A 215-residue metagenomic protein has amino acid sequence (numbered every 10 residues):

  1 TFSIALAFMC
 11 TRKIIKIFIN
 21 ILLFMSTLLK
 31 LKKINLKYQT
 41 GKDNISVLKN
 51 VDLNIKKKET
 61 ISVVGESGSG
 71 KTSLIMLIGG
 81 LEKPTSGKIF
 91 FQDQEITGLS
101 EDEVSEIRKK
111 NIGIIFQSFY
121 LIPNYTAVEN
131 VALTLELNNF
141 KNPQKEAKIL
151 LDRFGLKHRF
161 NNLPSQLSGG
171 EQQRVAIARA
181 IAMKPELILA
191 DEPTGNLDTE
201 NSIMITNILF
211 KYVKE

Functional and structural regions predicted by a protein language model:
V64-E66: The feature captures the beta-strand-to-loop junction immediately N-terminal to the Walker
G79: Helix-to-loop junction immediately C-terminal to a conserved catalytic motif
G87-E95: Conserved ABC transporter NBD signature motif
K109, N162-S165, M183, K214: Conserved signature/switch motifs of ABC ATPase nucleotide-binding domains
Y125-L133: Short coil-to-helix segment of the ABC ATPase nucleotide-binding domain corresponding to the Q-loop/switch region
L163-L167, E171-Q173: Conserved ABC ATPase signature
I188-D191: Catalytic Walker B motif of ABC-type/P-loop ATPase nucleotide-binding domains
